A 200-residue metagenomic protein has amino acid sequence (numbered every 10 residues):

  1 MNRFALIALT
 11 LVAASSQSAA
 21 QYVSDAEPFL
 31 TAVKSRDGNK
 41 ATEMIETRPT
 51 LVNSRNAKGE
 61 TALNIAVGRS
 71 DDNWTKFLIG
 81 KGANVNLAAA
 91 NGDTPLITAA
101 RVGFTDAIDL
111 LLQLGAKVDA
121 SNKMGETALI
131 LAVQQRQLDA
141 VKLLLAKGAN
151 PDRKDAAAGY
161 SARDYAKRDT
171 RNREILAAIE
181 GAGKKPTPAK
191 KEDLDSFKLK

Functional and structural regions predicted by a protein language model:
Q21-T31, K147, D164-K200: Ankyrin-repeat-protein effector appendages
Q21-T61, I65: N-terminal segments that cap or nucleate solenoid repeat domains
Y22, N56, A89, N122 (+1 more regions): Ankyrin repeat boundary/linker residues
D25, G59, G92, G125 (+1 more regions): Start-of-repeat signature of ankyrin repeats
T31-R36, I65-D71, T98-F104, L131-Q137 (+1 more regions): Ankyrin repeat A-helix N-terminal signature
D37-I45, D71-I79, F104-L112, Q137-L145 (+1 more regions): Ankyrin repeat structural motif
V67-K76, G80-K81, L87-G115, D119: Alpha-helical adaptor scaffolds
